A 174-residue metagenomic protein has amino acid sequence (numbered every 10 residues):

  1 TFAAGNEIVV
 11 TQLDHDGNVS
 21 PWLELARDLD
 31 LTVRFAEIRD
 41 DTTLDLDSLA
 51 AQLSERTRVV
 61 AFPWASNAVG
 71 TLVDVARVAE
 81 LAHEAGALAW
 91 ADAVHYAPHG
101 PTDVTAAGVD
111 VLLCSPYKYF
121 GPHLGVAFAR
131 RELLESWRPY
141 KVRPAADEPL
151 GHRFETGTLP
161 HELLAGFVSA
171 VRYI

Functional and structural regions predicted by a protein language model:
T1-I174: Pyridoxal 5′-phosphate
